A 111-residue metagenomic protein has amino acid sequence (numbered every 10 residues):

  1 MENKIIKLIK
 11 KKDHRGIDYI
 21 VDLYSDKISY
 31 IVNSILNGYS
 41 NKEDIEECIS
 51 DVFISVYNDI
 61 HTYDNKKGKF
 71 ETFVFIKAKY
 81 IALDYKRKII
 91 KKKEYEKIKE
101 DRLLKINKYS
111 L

Functional and structural regions predicted by a protein language model:
M1-L23: N-terminal module of bacterial RNA polymerase sigma factors
K10-K11, N37-G38, S50-K67, I90: Sigma70-family region 2
K11-Y19, S29-D51: Short, charged helix-capping/linker segments at alpha-helix termini
I20-I28, A78: Hydrophobic/aromatic residues within well-ordered alpha-helical segments
E47-I54, G68-Y80: Structural recognition of an alpha-helix C-terminal capping motif at a helix-to-coil junction
N58, T62, I76-E96: Arg/Lys-rich amphipathic alpha helix in sigma70-family domain 2
K92-L111: Internal acidic/polar
